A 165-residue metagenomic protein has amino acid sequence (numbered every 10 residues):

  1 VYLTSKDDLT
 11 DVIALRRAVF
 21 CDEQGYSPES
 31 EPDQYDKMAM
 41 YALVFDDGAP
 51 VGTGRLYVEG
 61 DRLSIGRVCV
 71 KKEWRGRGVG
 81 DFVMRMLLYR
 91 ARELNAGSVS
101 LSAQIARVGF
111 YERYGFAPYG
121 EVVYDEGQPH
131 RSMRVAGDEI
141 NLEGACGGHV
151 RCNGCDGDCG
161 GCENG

Functional and structural regions predicted by a protein language model:
V1-K6, I140-G160: Conserved N-terminal entry element of GNAT/NAT acetyltransferase domains
V1-Y41, F45-A49: Short amphipathic alpha-helix that is part of the acyltransferase structural core
R16, Y111, F116: Conserved active-site tyrosine of GNAT-family acetyltransferases
L43, A49-Y57, R62-C69: Conserved beta-strand in the GNAT
V58-G66, R75-G76, N95, D125-P129: A conserved beta-turn-beta hairpin within the catalytic core of GNAT-like acetyltransferases that forms part
V70, G76-Y89: Conserved acetyl-CoA-binding loop-helix of GNAT-fold acetyltransferases
M84, A91-Q104: Conserved GNAT acetyl-CoA-binding A-motif
S100-S102, A117-R134: Conserved catalytic-core motifs of GNAT/GCN5-like acyltransferases
